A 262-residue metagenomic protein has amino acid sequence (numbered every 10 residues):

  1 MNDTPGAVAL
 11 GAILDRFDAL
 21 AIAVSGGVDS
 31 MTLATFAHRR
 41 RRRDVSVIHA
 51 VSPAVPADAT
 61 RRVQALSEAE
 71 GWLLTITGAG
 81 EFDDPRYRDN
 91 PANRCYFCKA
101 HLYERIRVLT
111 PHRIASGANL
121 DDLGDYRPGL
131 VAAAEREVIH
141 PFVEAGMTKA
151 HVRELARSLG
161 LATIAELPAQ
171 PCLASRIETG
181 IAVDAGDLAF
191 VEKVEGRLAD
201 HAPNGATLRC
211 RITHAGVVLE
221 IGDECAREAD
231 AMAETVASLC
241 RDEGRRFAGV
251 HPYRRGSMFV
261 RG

Functional and structural regions predicted by a protein language model:
M1-S158, V217, T235-R246, R254-G262: ATP-dependent adenylation/nucleotidyltransferase module used to activate substrates
V143-D200, N204-R209, P252: Mid-to-C-terminal catalytic subdomains of enzymes that bind/position adenosyl phosphate moieties or nucleic-acid
I181-L188, D223-R227, F259-G262: Short glycine/threonine-rich loop-to-helix capping motif typified by GTGT followed within a few residues by an Asp-Pro
T207-R209, G216, F247-G249: Residues at or immediately flanking beta-strands
I212-D223: Short, aliphatic-rich beta-strand segments
C225-T235: Short, conserved charged micro-motifs
